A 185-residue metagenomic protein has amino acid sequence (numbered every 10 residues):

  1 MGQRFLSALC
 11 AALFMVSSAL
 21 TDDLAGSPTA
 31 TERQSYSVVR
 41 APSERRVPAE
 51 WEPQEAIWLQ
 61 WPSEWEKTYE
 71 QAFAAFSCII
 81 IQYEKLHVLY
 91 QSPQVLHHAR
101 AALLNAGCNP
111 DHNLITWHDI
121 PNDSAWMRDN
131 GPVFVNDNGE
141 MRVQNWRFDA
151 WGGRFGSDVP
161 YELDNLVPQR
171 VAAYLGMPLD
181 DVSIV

Functional and structural regions predicted by a protein language model:
M1-G2: N-terminal secretory signal peptides that target proteins for export/translocation
S7-S17: Bacterial N-terminal signal peptides
L24-V185: The feature marks the mature, well-folded catalytic cores of soluble enzymes
